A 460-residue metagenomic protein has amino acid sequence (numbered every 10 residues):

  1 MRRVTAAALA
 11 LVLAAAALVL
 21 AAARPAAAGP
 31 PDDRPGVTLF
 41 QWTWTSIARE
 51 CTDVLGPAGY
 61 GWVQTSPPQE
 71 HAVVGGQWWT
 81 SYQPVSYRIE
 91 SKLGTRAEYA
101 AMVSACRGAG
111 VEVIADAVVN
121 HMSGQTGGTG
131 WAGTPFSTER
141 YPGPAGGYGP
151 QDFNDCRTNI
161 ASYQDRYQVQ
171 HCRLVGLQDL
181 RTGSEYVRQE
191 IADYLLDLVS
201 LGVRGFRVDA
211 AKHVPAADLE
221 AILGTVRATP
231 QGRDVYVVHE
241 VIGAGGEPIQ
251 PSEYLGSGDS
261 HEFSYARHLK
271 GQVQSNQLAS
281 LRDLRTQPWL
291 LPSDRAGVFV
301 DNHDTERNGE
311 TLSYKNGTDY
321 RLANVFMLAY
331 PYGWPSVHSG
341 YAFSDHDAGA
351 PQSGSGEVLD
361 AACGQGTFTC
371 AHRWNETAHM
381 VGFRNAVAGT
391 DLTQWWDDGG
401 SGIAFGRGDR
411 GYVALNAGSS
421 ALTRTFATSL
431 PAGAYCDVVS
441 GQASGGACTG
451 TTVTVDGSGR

Functional and structural regions predicted by a protein language model:
M1-A28: Secretory targeting and sorting signals
P30-G36, F40, W44, E50-G56 (+8 more regions): Active-site-proximal helices and loops of the catalytic beta/alpha 8
P31, V169-G183, L201, T305-N308: Short glycine/proline-rich turn/loop motifs
G130-V175: Core domains of carbohydrate- and sulfate-ester-processing enzymes
H171-E185, K212-L223: Active-site cleft segment of glycoside hydrolase catalytic domains centered on the general acid/base Glu
T182-Y194: Alpha-helical scaffold elements lining the catalytic groove of polysaccharide deacetylases
